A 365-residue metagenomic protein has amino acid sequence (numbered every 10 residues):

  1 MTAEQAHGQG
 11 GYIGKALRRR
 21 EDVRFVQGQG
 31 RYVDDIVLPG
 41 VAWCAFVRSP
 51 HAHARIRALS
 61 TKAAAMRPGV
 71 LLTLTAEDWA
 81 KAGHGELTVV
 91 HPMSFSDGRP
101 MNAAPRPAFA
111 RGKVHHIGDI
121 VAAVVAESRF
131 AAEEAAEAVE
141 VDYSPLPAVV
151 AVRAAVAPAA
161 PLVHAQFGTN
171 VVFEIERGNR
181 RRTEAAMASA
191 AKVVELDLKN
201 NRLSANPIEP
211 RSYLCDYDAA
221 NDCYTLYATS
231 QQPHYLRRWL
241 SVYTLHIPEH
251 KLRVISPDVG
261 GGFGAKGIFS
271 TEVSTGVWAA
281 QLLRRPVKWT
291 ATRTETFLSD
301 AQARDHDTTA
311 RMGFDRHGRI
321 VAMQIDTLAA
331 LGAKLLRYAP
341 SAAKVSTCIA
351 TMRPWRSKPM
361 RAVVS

Functional and structural regions predicted by a protein language model:
M1-F173, V193-L196, L282: Flexible, low-hydrophobicity surface segments
D34-D35, K62, R111-V114, R182-E184 (+6 more regions): A generic local secondary-structure boundary/capping motif
G40-W43, R67-L71, A110-R111, I117-V121 (+7 more regions): Short coil/turn connectors at secondary-structure junctions
F46-E77, K81, A122-Y143, Y213-V259 (+3 more regions): Alpha-helical support elements that line or immediately flank enzyme active sites and cofactor-binding pockets
V90-A131, A265-H317: Glycine-rich and small/hydrophobic secondary-structure elements
A104, H115, A131-V150, L196 (+2 more regions): Gly/Pro-rich active-site capping loops and adjacent beta-alpha segments that organize cofactor/substrate pockets
A157-T244: Helix-loop-helix junctions that connect adjacent transmembrane helices in secondary transporters/permeases, recognized
H250-P257, R284-T294, A322-D326, P354: Beta-strand segments within the central parallel beta-sheet cores of soluble alpha/beta enzyme folds
